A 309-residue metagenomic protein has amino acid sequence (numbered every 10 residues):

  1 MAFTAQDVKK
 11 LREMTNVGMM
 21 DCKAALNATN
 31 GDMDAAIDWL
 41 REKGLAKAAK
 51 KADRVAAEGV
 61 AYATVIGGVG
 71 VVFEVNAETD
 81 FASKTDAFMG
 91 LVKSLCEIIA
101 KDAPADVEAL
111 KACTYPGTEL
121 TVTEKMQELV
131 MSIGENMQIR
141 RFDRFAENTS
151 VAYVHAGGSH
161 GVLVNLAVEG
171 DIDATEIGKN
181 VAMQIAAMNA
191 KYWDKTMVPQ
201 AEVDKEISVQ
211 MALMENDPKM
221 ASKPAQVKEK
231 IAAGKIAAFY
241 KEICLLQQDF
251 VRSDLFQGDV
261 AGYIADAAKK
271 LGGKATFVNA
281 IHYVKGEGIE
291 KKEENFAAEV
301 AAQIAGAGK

Functional and structural regions predicted by a protein language model:
A2-K309: N-terminal assembly/interaction segments in proteins that build large macromolecular machines
